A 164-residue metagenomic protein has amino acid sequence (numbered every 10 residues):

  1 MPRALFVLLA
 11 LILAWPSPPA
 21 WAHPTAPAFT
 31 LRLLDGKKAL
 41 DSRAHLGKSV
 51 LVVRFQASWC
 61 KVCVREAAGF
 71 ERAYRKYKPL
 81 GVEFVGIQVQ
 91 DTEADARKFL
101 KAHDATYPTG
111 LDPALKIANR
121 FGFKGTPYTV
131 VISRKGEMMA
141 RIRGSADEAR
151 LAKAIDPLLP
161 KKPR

Functional and structural regions predicted by a protein language model:
F6-P16: Bacterial N-terminal signal peptides
A20-A22: Boundary at the C-terminal end of the N-terminal hydrophobic targeting segment
T30-V50: A short beta-strand-turn-helix
K48-L51, Q56-W59, G125: Short pre-active-site segment immediately N-terminal to redox-active cysteine/selenocysteine motifs in thiol-based
V52-V53, F84, T129: Hydrophobic beta-strand anchors of alpha/beta hydrolase catalytic cores
F55-R72: Conserved redox-active cysteine motifs that mediate thiol-disulfide chemistry, especially di-cysteine Cys-X(1-2)-Cys
R65, R75-A114, T126: Conserved segment of the thioredoxin-like fold in thiol-based oxidoreductases
K98-T106, P113-P157: Thiol/disulfide oxidoreductase modules built on the thioredoxin-like
